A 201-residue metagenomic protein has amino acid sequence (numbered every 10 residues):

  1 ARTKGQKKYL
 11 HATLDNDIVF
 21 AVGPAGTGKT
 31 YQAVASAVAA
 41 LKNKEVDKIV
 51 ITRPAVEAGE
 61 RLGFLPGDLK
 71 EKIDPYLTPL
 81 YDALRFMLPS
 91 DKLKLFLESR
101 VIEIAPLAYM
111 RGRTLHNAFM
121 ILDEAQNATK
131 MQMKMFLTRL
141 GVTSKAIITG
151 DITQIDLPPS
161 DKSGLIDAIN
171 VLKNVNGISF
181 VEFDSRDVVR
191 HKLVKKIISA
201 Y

Functional and structural regions predicted by a protein language model:
A1-L122, Q126-Y201: Conserved helicase motor core of SF1/SF2 NTP-dependent helicases
